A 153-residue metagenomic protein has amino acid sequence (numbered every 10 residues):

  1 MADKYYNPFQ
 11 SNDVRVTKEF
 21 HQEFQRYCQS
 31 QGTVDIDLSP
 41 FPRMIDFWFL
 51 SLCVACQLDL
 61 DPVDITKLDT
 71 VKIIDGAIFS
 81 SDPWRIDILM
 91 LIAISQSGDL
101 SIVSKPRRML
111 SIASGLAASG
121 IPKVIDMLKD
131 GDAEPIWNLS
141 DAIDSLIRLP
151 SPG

Functional and structural regions predicted by a protein language model:
M1-I36, D61-G153: Charged, low-complexity intrinsically disordered terminal regions and linker tails
I36-T66: Short, basic amphipathic alpha-helical segments that act as recognition/interaction helices in nucleic-acid-binding
